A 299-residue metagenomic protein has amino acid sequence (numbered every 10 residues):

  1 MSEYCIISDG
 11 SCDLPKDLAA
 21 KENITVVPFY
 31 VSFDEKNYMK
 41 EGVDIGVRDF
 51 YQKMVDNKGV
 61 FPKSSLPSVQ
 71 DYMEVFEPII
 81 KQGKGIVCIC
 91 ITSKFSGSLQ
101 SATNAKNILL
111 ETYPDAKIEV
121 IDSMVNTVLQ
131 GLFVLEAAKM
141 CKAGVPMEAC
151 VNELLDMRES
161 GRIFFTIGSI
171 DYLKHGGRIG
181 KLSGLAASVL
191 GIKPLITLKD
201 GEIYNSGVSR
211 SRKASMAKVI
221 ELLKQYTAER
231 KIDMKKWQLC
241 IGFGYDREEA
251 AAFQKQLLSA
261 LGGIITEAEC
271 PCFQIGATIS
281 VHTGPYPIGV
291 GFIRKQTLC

Functional and structural regions predicted by a protein language model:
E3, S11-A19, I24-T25, Y30 (+5 more regions): Mixed-charge interfacial surface used for oligomerization/domain docking and macromolecular partner engagement
C5-S65: N-terminal glycine-rich anion-binding loop in soluble enzyme alpha/beta folds
Q52-V69, I203-K218: Acidic/glycine-enriched edge-of-secondary-structure segments
K53, V75-I79, L222: CheY-like receiver
M54-V55, I80, C141, K174: Hydrophobic residues in alpha-helical segments
V69-A102: N-terminal glycine-rich phosphate/adenylate-binding segment common to multiple enzyme folds
C90, E119-V120: A glycine-rich beta-strand to alpha-helix segment that forms a phosphate/ribose-binding loop at ligand/cofactor sites
